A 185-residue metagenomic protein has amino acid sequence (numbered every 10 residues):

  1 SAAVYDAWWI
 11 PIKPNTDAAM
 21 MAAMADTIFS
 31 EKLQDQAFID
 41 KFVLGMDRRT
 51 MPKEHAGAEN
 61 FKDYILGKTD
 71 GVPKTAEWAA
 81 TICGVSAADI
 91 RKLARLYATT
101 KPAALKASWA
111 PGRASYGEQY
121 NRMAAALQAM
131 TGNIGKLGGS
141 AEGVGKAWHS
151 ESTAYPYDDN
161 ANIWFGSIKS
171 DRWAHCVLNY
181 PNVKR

Functional and structural regions predicted by a protein language model:
S1, A18-A22, A126-R185: Extended redox/cofactor-interaction regions of prokaryotic respiratory oxidoreductases
S1-T100: Long, well-ordered, tryptophan-enriched scaffold segments
P11, A104-K106, A126: Structured core elements
I12-P14, A107-W109, V144: Fold-independent oxyanion-binding glycine-rich loops and adjacent beta-strand/coil segments at enzyme active sites
M20, L33, A114-G117, E151-S152: Short helix/loop capping segments that flank catalytic or ligand/cofactor-binding pockets
L33-F38, D89-R91, A104-L105, N133-G143: Acidic/polar loop patches that form or flank catalytic/metal-binding clefts of enzymes that bind anionic ligands
W78-I82, S108-Y116, K146-W148: Conserved short loop/turn motifs at secondary-structure junctions
I90-R91, Y97-R122: P-loop NTPase catalytic cores that bind/hydrolyze ATP
